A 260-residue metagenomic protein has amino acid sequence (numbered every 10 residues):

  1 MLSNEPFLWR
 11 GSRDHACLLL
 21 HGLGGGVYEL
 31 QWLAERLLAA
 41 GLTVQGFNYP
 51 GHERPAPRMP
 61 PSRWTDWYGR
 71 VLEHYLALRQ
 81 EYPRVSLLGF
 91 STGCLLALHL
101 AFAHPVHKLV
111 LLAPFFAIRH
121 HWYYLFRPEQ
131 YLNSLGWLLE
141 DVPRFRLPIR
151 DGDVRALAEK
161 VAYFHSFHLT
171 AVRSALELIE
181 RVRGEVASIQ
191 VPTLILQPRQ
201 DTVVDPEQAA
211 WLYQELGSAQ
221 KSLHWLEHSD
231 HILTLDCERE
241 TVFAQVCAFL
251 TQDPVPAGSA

Functional and structural regions predicted by a protein language model:
L33, V191, D205-Q214: Short alpha-helix in the alpha/beta-hydrolase fold that links the catalytic acid
L38-A56: Conserved alpha/beta-hydrolase
G89-G93, A97: Gly/Ala-rich beta-loop-alpha elbow adjacent to hydrolase catalytic centers
H168-E185: Active-site nucleophile elbow and catalytic-triad environment of alpha/beta-hydrolase enzymes
I189, I195-Q197, D201: Short beta-strand/loop motif that positions the catalytic acidic residue of the alpha/beta-hydrolase fold
Q200-V204, I232: Acidic catalytic loop of the alpha/beta-hydrolase fold
A210, Q214-I232: Catalytic histidine neighborhood in serine/cysteine hydrolases with alpha/beta-hydrolase-type architecture
E227-A260: Catalytic active-site module of serine/aspartate enzymes centered on a nucleophile-bearing elbow/loop
